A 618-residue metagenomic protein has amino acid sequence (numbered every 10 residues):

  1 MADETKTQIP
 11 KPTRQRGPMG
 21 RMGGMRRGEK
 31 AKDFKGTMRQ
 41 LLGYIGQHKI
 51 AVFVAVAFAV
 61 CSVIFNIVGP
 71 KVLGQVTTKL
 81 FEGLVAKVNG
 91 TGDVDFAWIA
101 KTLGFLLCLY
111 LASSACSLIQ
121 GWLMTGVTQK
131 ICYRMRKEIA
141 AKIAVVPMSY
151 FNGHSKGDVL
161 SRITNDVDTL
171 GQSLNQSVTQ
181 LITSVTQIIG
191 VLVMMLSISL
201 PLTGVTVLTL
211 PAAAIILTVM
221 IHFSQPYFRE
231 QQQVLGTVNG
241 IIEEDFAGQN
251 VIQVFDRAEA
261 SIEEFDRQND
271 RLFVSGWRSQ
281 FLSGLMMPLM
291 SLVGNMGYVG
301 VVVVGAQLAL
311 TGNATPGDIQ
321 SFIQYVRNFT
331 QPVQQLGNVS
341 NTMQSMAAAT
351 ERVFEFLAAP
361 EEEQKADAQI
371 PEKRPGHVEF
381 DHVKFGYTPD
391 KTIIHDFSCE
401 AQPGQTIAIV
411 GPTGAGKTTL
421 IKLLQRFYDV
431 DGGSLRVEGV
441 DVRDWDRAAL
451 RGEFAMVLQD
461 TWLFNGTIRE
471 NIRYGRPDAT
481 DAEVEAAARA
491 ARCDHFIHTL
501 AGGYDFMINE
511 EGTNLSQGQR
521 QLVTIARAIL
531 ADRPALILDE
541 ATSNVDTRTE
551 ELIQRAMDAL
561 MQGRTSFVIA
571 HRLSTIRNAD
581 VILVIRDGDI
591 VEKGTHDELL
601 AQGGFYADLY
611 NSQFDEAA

Functional and structural regions predicted by a protein language model:
M1-N66, F81-T102, I119-M124, T128 (+7 more regions): Membrane-integrated ABC transporters
A2-K6, K365, P371-A618: ABC-type nucleotide-binding domain
G20, R39-L42, I50-Q75, L106 (+5 more regions): Alpha-helical segments in transporter systems
T37, I45, M124, K142-I189 (+2 more regions): Juxtamembrane loop-to-helix connectors within ABC transporter transmembrane domains
Q47, A51-I64, Q75, Q176-E230 (+2 more regions): Transmembrane helices of ABC transporter permease
Q47, M148-S149, V167-L174, V178 (+6 more regions): An intracellular "coupling" helix at the cytosolic face of ABC transporter transmembrane type-1 domains
V52-C116, L196-P201, V299, L310-P316: Transmembrane helix-loop-helix hairpins at lipid-water interfaces of multipass membrane proteins, especially the type-1
G83, M194-L208, I215, H222 (+2 more regions): Helix-loop-helix
